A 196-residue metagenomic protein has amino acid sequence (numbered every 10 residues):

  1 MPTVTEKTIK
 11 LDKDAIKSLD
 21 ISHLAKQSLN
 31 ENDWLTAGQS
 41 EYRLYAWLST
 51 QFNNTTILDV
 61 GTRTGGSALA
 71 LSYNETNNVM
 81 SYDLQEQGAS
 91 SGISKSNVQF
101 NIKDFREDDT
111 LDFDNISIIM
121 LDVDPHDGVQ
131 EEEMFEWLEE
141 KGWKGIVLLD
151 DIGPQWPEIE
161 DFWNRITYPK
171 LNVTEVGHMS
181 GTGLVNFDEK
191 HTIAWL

Functional and structural regions predicted by a protein language model:
M1-M120, D124-L196: A short alpha-helical cap/connector motif
